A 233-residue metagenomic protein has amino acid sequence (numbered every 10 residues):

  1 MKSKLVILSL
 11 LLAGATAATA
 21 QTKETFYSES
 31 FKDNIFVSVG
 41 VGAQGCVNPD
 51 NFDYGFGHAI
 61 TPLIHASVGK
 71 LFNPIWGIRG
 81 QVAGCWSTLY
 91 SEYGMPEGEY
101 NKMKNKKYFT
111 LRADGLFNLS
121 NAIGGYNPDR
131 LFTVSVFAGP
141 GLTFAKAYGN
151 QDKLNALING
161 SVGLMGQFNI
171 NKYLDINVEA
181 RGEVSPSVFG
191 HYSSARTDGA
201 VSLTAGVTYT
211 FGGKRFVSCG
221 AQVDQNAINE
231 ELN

Functional and structural regions predicted by a protein language model:
Q21-G69: Short glycine/proline- and aromatic-enriched beta-strand/turn motifs that initiate or cap beta-hairpins
T22-N34, P74-I75, N121-V134, I170-Y173 (+1 more regions): Short loop/turn motifs that connect adjacent beta-strands in outer-membrane beta-barrel proteins
D33, H58-I64, K107-L111, F132 (+2 more regions): Residues that define the transmembrane beta-barrel architecture of outer-membrane proteins
F36-S38, G77-R79, T133-F137, D175-N177 (+1 more regions): Residue-level detector of the transmembrane beta-barrel scaffold of outer-membrane proteins
V39-A43, A66-K70, G84, A113-L119 (+4 more regions): Residues on the lipid-exposed face of transmembrane beta-strands in outer-membrane beta-barrel proteins
P49-Y54, G94-K104, A147-D152, V188-A195: Extracellular loop and loop/strand-boundary signature of outer-membrane beta-barrel proteins
P74-N150, L157: Gram-negative (and chloroplast) outer-membrane scaffold detector with strong preference for beta-barrel transmembrane
S91-Y93, N169-N233: Predominantly the C-terminal beta-signal and adjacent terminal strand-loop region of outer-membrane beta-barrel
